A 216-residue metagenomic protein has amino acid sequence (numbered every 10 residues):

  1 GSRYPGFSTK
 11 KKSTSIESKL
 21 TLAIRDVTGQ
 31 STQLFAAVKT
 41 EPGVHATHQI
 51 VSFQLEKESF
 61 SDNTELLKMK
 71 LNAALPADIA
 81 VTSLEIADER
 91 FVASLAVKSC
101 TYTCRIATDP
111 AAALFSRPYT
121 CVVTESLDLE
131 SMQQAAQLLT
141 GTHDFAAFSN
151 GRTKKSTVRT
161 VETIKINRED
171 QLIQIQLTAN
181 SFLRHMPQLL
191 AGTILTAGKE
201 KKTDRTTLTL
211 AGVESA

Functional and structural regions predicted by a protein language model:
G1-A216: Structured-RNA-binding interfaces characteristic of tRNA pseudouridine synthases
